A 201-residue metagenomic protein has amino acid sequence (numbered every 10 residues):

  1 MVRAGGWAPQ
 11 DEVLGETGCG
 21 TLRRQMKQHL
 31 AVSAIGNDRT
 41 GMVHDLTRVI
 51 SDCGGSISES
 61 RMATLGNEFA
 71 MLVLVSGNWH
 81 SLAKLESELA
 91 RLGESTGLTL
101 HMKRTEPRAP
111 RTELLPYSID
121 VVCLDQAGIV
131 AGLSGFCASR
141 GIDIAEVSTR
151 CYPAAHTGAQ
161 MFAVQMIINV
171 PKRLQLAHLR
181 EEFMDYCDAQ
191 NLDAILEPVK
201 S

Functional and structural regions predicted by a protein language model:
D11-Q25: Short, Lys/Arg-enriched N-terminal segments with co-localized hydrophobic residues within the first ~10-30 amino acids
L22-S201: A conserved regulatory-domain signal marking ACT and ACT-like small-molecule sensing domains and adjacent regulatory
